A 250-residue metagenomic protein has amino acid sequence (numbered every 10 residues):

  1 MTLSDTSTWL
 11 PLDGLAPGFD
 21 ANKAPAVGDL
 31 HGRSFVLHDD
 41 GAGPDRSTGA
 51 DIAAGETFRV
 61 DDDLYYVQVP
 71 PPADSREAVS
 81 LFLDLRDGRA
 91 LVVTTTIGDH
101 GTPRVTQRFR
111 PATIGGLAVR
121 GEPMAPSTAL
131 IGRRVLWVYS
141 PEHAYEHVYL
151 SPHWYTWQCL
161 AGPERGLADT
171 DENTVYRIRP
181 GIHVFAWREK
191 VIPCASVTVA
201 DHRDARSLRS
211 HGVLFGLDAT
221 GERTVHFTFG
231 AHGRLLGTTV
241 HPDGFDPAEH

Functional and structural regions predicted by a protein language model:
M1-R46, E249: Hydrophobic, helix-prone linear segments
L30-F35, D61-Q68, L130-L136, P152-T156 (+1 more regions): Short, hydrophobic/aromatic-rich segments at coil-to-beta transitions
R33-R59, A144-Y176: N-terminal glycine/threonine-rich, aromatic-flanked beta-hairpin/loop signature
I52-S80, P163-D204: Contiguous, well-ordered beta-strand patches that form the walls/edges of small beta-barrel/beta-sandwich domains
P70-V92, Y145, W154-W157, A161-R165 (+3 more regions): N- and C-terminal low-complexity/disordered segments
G88-H100, A205-T228: Helix-rich interaction surfaces within compact, conserved domain-sized segments that mediate assembly or partner
R89-P141: Surface-exposed beta-loop interaction hotspot
D99-E122, A219-H250: Edge beta-strand at a domain terminus
